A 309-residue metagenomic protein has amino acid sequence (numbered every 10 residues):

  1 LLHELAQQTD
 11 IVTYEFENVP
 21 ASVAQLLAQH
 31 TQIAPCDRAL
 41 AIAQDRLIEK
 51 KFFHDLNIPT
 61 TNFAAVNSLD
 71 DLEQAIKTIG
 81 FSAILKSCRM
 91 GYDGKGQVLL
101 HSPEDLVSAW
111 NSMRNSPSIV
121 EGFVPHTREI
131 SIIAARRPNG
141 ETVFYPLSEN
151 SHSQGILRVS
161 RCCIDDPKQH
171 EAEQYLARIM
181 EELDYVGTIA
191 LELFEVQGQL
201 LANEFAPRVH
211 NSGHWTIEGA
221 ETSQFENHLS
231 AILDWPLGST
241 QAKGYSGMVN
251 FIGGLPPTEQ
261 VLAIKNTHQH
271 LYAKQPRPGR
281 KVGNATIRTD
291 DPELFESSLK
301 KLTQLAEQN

Functional and structural regions predicted by a protein language model:
L1-Q74, T78-I79, M90-G91: Conserved N-proximal alpha/beta basic substrate-recognition cap immediately N-terminal to, or forming the N-lobe
P59-T61, S82-L85, G96-S131, L147-L183: Conserved ATP-binding module of the ATP-grasp superfamily
N62, S82-I84, P117-E121, I189-A190 (+2 more regions): A short linear hydrophobic-aromatic micro-motif
A134-P138, L193-Q197, A273: Short, low-complexity Ser/Thr-rich regulatory SLiMs
V143, I189, L200-E204: Protein kinase-like catalytic core scaffold
H170-L191, V196-Q197, P207-G254: Active-site "cap" helix and flanking loop/linker of ATP-utilizing ligase/carboxylase catalytic domains
S230-N309: Peripheral (often C-terminal) accessory segments that flank ATP-dependent C-N-forming ligase machineries
